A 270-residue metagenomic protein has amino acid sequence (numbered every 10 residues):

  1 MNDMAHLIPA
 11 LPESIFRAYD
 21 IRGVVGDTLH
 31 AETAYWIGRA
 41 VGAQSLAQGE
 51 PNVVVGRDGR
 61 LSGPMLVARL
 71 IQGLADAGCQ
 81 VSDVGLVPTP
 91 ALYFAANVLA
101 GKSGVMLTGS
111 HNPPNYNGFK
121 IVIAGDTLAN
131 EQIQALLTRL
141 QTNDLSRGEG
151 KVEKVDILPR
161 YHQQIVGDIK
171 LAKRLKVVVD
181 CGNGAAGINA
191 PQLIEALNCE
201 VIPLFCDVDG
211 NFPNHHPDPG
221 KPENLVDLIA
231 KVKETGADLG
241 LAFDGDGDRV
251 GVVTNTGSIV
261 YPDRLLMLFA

Functional and structural regions predicted by a protein language model:
M1-L70, D76-A77, K154-L175: An N-terminal, well-structured beta->alpha segment
N2-G23, A124-N143, A242-D244: Short, compositionally biased "basic patch" segments
G26-T33, D58, S62, L66 (+8 more regions): Catalytic cores of large soluble enzymes that bind and process phosphate-bearing ligands
T33, I37, L66, P88 (+2 more regions): Catalytic-loop motifs flanking and including active-site residues across diverse enzymes
W36-A40, A91, Y161-Q164, N224-D227 (+2 more regions): Well-ordered alpha-helical segments embedded in enzymatic catalytic cores
A47, N52-Y116, Q163, L193-V253: N-terminal small/polar loop signature for handling phosphorylated ligands or for N-terminal nucleophile
V105, G118-I133, D248-A270: Glycine-rich phosphate-binding loop of actin/hexokinase-like ATP-binding domains
N117-T235: Gly/Ser/Thr-enriched, mixed-charge loops and adjacent short helices that form phosphate/oxyanion-binding elements
